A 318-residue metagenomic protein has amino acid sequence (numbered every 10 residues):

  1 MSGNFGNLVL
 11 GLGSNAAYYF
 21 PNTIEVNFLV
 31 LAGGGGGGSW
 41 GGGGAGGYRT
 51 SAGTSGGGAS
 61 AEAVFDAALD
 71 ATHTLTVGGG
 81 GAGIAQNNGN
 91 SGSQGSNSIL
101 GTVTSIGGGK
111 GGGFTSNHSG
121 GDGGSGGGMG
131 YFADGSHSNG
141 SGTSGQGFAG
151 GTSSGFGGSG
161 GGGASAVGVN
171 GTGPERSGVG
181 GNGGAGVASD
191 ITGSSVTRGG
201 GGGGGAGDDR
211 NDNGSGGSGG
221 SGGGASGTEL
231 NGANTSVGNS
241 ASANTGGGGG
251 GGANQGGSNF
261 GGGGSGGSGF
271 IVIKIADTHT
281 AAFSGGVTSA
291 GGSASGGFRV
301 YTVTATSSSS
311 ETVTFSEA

Functional and structural regions predicted by a protein language model:
S2-A17, E25-A318: Low-complexity, glycine/proline-biased repetitive segments and flexible coils/loops
